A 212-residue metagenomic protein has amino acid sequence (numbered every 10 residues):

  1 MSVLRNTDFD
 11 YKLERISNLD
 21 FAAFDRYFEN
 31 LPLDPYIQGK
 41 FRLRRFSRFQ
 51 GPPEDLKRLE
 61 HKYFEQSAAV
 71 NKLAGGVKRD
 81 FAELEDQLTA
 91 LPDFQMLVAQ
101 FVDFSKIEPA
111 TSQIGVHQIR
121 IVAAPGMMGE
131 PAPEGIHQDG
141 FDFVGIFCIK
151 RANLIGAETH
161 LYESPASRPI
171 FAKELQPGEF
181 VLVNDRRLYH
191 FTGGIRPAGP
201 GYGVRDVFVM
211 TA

Functional and structural regions predicted by a protein language model:
M1-K72: N-terminal auxiliary "cap/dimerization" subdomain that precedes the catalytic jelly-roll/cupin core of mononuclear
K12, D86, P133-I136: Conserved aromatic-histidine-acidic binding/catalytic patches
L43, A110, D139, R186 (+1 more regions): A short, structural micro-pattern
F46-P52, H117-I119, C148, N184 (+1 more regions): Structured loops at beta-to-helix junctions and adjacent beta-edge loops in soluble globular domains
R48, G135, V144-I146, F180-L182 (+1 more regions): Conserved hydrophobic/aromatic beta-strand scaffold that supports enzyme active sites
D55-G115: Signature of the catalytic double-stranded beta-helix
E108-Q176: Catalytic core of non-heme Fe(II) oxygenases with the double-stranded beta-helix
E158-A212: Catalytic core of Fe(II)/2-oxoglutarate
